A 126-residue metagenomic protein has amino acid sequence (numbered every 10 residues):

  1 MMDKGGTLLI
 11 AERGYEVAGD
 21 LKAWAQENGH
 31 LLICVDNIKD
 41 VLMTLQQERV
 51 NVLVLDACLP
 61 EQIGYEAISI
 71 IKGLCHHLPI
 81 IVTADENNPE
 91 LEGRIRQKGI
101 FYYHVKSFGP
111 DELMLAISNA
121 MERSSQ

Functional and structural regions predicted by a protein language model:
G14-I33: Two-component/phosphorelay signaling modules centered on CheY-like receiver
C34-D40, G64: Helix N-cap/capping motif at the beta->alpha junctions
E48-L59: Active-site beta3 strand of CheY-like receiver
Y65-H76: Short amphipathic alpha-helix used as the core "switch/output" element in two-component signaling
E66, E86-Y103: Alpha4 helix (beta4-alpha4-beta5 surface) of REC/receiver domains from two-component response regulators
E90, F108-I117: C-terminal output helix
R96, L113-S125: Receiver (REC) domain switch/output surface
